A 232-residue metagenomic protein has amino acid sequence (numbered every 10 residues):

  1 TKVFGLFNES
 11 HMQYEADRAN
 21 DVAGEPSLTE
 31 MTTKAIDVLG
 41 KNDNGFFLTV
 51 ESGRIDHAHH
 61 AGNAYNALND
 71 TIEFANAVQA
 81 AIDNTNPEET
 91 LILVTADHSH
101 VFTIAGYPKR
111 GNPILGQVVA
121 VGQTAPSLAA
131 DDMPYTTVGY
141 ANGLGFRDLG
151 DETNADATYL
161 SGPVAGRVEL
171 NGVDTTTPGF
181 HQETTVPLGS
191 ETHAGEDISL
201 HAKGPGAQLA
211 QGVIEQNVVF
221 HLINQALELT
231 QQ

Functional and structural regions predicted by a protein language model:
T1-Q231: A post-motif C-terminal structural segment
